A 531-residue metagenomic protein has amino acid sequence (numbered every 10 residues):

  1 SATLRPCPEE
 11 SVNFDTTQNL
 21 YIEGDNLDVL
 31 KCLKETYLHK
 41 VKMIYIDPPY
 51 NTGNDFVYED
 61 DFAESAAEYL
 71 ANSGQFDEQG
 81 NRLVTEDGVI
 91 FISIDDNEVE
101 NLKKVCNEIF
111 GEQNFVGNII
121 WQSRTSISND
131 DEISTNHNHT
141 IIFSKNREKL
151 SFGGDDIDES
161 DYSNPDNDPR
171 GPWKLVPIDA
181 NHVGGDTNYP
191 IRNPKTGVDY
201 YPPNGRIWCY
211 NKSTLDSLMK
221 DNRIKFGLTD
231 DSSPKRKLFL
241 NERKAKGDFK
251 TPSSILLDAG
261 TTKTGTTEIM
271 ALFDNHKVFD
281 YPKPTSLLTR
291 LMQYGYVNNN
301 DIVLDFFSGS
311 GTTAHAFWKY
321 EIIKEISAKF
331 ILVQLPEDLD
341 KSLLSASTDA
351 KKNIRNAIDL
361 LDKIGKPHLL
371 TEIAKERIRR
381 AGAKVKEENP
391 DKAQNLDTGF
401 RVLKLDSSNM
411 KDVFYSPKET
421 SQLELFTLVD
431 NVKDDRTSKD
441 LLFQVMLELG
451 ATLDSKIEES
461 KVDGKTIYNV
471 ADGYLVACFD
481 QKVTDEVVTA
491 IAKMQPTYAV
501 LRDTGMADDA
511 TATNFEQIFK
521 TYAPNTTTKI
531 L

Functional and structural regions predicted by a protein language model:
S1-I302, K324-S327, L335-L343: Class I S-adenosyl-L-methionine
S1-R82, D248-S254, D258, T264-T266 (+3 more regions): SAM-dependent nucleic-acid methyltransferase catalytic core
I46-P49, D301-Y320, M446: A phosphate-binding catalytic loop at a beta-strand-loop-alpha-helix junction that coordinates phosphoryl groups
F76-Q79, G117, I127-S128, R290 (+2 more regions): Cysteine-dependent PTP/DSP-like catalytic domain, specifically the C-terminal lobe
I94, I120-S123, S144-K145, N193 (+9 more regions): Active-site proximal loops enriched in glycine and acidic residues that flank catalytic Cys/His/Asp and coordinate
E100, K104, S254, S286-R290 (+7 more regions): Feature representing long, continuous alpha-helical segments
D130-H137, A346-T348, Y415-S421: Short, surface-exposed amphipathic charged segments that create phosphate/polyanion-binding patches used for binding
L272-D280, V303-D305, Y320-I323, L361-L370 (+1 more regions): Short, contiguous acidic/charged loop-to-helix segments that flank catalytic cores in large enzymes
